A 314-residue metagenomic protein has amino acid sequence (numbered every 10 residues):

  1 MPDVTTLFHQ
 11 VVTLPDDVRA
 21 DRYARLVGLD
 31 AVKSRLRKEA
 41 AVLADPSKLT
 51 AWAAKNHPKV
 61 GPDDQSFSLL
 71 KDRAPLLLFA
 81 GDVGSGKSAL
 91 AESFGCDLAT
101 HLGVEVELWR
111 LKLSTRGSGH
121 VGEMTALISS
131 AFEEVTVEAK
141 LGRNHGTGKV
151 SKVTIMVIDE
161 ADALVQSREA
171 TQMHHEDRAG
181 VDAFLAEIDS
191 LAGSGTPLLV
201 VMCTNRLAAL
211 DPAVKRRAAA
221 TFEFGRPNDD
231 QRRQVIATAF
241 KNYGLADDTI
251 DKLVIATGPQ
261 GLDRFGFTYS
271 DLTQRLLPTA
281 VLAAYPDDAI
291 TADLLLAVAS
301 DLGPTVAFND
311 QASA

Functional and structural regions predicted by a protein language model:
M1-R25, D229-A314: C-terminal alpha-helical "lid" subdomain
M1-T50, V104: Conserved ASCE P-loop NTPase core motifs with emphasis on AAA+ ATPases
A31-R37, A41-A44, K48-K252: Walker A/P-loop NTP-binding motif of AAA+ ATPase domains
